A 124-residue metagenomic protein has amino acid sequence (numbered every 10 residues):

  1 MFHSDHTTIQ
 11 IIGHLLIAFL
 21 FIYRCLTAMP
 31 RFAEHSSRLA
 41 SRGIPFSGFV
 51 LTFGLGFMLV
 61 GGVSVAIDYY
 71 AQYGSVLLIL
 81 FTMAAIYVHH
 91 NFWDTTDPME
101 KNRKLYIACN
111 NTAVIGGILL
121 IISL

Functional and structural regions predicted by a protein language model:
M1-E34, P45-V60, A66-L124: Extended, low-polarity transmembrane helix blocks
R38-I44: Interfacial loop at the N-terminal end of multi-pass membrane proteins
